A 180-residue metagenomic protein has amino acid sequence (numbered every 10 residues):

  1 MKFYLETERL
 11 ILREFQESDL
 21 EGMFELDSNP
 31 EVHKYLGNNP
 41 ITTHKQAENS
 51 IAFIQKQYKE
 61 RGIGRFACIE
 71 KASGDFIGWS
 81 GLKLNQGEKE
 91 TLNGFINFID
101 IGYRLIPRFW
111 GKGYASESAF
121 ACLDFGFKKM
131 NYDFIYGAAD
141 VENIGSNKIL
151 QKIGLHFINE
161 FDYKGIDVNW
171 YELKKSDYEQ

Functional and structural regions predicted by a protein language model:
M1-Y35, I69-Q180: Acyl-donor (CoA/ACP) binding surface of acyl/acetyltransferases
H33-I54, G64: Conserved GNAT-fold acetyl-CoA-binding loop/helix
Q57-R61: Short loop/turn motifs at secondary-structure junctions and domain boundaries
G62-G64, D133: Short coil/turn segments at beta-strand junctions that form active-site/ligand-binding loops
